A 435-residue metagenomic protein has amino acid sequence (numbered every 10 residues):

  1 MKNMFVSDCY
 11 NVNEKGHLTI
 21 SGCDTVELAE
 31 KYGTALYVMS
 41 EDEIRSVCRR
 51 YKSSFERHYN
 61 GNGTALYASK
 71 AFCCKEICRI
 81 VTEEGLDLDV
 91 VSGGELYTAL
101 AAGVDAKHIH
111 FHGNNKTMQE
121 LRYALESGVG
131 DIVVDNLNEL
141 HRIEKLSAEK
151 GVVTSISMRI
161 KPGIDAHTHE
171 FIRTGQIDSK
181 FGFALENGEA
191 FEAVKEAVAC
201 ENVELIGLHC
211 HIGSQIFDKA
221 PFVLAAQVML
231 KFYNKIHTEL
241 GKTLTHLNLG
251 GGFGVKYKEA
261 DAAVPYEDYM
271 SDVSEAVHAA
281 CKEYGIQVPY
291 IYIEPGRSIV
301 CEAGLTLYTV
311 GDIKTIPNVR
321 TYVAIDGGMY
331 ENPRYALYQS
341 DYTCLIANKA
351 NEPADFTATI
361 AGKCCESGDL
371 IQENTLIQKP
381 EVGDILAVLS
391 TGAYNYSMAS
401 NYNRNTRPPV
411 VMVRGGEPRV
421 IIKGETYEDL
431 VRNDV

Functional and structural regions predicted by a protein language model:
M1-S155, F191, K195-E204, K231 (+2 more regions): A charged N-terminal "starter" segment
K2-M4, G163-D312, I377, N403-N405 (+1 more regions): Active-site loop/helix belt of alpha/beta enzymes
R57-G61, E149-G151, E239, A263 (+3 more regions): Short, glycine- and charge-enriched coil/turn segments that flank and shape catalytic ligand pockets
T64-L66, G85-D87, A106-H110, D131 (+7 more regions): Structural preference for beta-strand elements that scaffold enzyme active sites
A68-C74, G93-G94, N114-K116, D135-L137 (+8 more regions): Active-site beta-loop-alpha junctions enriched in small/polar residues
I77-C78, A101, L121-E126, I143-L146 (+6 more regions): Short acidic, glycine/serine/threonine-rich loops at helix termini
D272, H278, I286-V435: Charged (often Lys/Glu-rich) extended helix/loop segments that serve as interaction or gating elements
